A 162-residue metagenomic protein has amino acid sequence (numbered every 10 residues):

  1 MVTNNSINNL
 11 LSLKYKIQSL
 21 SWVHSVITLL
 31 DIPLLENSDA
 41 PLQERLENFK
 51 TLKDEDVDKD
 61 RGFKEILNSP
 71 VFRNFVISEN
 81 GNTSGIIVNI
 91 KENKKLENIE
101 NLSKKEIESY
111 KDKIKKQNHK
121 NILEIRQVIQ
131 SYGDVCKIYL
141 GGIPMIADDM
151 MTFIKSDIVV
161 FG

Functional and structural regions predicted by a protein language model:
M1-L34: Extracytoplasmic/periplasmic
V2-I7, L11, E36-K53, M151-V159: Charged, often glycine-rich, active-site loop that binds/positions anionic groups
S19-W22, L30, N37-Q43, K50-V57 (+1 more regions): Peripheral, non-transmembrane regulatory/ligand-interaction domains of membrane transport proteins
I32-N37, I146-D148: A short acidic, often aromatic-flanked loop/helix-cap motif at beta-alpha or helix-coil junctions that lines enzyme
K53-G162: Extracytoplasmic
